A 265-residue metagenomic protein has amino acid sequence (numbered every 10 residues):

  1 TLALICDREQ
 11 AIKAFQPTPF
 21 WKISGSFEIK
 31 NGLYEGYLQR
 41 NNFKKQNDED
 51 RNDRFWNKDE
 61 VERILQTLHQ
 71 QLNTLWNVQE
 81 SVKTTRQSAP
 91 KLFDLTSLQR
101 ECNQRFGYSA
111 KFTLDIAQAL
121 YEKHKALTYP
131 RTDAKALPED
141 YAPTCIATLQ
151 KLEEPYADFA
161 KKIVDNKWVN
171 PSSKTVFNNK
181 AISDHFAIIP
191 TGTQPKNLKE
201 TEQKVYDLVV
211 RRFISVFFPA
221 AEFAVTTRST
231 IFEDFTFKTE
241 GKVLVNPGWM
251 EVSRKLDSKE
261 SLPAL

Functional and structural regions predicted by a protein language model:
T1-V82, W168-V169, I182-T236: Phosphate-backbone binding and catalysis cores of DNA-processing enzymes
L65, I116, K123-D207, K238-L265: Extended, highly charged linker/hinge segments and catalytic-adjacent loops that couple domains and form adaptable
N77-E80, S88-C102, L127-T132, L265: Short acidic, hydrophobic short linear motifs in intrinsically disordered regions
S81-R86, E153-Y156: Phosphate-rich ligand and nucleic-acid binding surfaces
T84-L92, F106, A110, K135-P138 (+2 more regions): Conserved phosphate/pyrophosphate-binding and hydrolysis machinery centered on Walker-type P-loop NTPases, extending
N103, Y121-E122: Alpha-helix C-terminal capping/helix-coil junction sites
Y108-A119: Short amphipathic alpha-helical interaction segments
L114-D115, K162-I163, A221-V225: Short, glycine/acidic-rich hinge or "gate" loops at secondary-structure transitions that mediate conformational
